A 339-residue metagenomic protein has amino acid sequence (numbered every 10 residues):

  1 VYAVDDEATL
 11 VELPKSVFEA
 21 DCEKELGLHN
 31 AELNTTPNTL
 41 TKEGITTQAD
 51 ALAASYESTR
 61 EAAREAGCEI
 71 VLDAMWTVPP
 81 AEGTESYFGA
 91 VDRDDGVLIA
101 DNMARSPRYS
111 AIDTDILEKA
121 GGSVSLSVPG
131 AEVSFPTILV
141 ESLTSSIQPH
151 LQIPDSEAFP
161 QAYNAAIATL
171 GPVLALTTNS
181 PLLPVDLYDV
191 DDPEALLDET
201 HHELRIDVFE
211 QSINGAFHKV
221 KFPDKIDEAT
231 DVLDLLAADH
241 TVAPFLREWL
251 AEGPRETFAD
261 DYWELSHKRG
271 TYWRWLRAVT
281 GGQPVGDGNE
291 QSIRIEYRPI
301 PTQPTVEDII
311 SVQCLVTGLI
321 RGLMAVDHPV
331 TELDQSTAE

Functional and structural regions predicted by a protein language model:
V1, T47-Y56, T280-D287, S336-E339: Charged, low-complexity, helix-prone segments enriched in Lys/Glu/Asp/Gln
V1-T137, L143, G171, I293 (+2 more regions): Terminal catalytic/cofactor-binding subdomain
Y2, P37-Q48, H150-F159, I300-V306: A generic structural motif
E32, S146-H150, E296-R298: Short aromatic/hydrophobic contact patches that present stacked aromatics for nucleic-acid/ligand binding
T36, D115, S212, R298-I300: Structured loops at beta-to-helix junctions and adjacent beta-edge loops in soluble globular domains
A63-V71, G171-T200, G322-E339: Flexible helix-coil linker/hinge segments at domain or subdomain boundaries
T77-D287, S292: Loop-rich catalytic cores of soluble enzymes, especially ATP-dependent carboxylate-amine ligases and other
E290, R294, R298-E339: Substrate-recognition/cap regions that form aromatic- and gly/pro-loop-enriched pockets for small-molecule ligands
